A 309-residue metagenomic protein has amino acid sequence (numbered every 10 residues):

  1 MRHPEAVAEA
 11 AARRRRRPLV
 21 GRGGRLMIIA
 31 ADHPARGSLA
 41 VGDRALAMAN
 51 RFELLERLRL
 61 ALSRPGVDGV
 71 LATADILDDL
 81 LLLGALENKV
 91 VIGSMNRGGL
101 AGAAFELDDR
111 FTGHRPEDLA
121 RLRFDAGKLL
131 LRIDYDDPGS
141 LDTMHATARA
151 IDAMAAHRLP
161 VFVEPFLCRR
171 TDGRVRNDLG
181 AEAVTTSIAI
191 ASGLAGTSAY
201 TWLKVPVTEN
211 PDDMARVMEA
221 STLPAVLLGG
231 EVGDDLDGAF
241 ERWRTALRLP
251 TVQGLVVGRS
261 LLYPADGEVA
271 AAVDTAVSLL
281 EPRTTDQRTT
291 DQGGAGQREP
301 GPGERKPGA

Functional and structural regions predicted by a protein language model:
M1-D32, L81-N88: N-terminal amphipathic alpha-helix/helix-capping segment at the start of soluble metabolic enzymes
G37-L39: Short, solvent-exposed loop/turn elements at domain surfaces
D43-P65, G69, L77, L82 (+3 more regions): Alpha/beta enzyme core
I133, G230-V232, P250-G267: Glycine-rich phosphate-binding active-site loops on the catalytic face of alpha/beta enzymes
T222-G233: Active-site clefts of carbohydrate-active enzymes
L262-D286: C-terminal helical cap(s) of enzyme catalytic domains, especially alpha/beta-barrels
P282-A309: Intrinsically disordered, low-complexity terminal tails and inter-domain linkers enriched for S/T/G/P/D/E
